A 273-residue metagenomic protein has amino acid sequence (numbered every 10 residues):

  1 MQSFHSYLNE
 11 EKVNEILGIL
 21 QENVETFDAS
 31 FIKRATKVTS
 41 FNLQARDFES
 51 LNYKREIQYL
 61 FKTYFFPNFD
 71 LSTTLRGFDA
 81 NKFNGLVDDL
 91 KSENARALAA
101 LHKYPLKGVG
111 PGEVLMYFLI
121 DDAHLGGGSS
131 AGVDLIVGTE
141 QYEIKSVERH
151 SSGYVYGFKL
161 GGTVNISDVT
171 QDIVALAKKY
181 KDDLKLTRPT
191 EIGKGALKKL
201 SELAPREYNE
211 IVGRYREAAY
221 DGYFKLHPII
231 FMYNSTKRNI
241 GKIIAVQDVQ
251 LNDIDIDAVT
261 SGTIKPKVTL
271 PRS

Functional and structural regions predicted by a protein language model:
S3-G132, E140, K145-S273: Nucleic-acid endonuclease domains
